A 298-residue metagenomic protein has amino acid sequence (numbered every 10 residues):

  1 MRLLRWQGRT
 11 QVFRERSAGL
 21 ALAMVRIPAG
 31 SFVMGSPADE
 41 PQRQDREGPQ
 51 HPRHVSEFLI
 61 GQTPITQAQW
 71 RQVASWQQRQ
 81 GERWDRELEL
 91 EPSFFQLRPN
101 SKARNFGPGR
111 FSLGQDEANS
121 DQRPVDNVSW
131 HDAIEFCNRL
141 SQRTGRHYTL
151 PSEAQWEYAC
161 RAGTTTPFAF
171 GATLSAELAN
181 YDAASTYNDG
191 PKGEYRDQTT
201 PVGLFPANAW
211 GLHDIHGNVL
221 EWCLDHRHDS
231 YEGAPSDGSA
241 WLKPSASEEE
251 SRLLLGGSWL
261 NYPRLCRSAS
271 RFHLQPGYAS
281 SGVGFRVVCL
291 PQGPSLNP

Functional and structural regions predicted by a protein language model:
R2-R26: GGW-centered surface loops in extracellular recognition modules
S17, R161, A209, I215: Short, ordered coil/turn segments that flank beta-strands lining enzyme active or ligand-binding pockets
M24, M34, I60, I215-H216: Methionine-biased hydrophobic packing positions in alpha-helices, especially within tandem helical repeat solenoids
R26, P52, P124, P167-A169 (+4 more regions): Conserved beta-strand positions that form and line the central face of beta-propeller blades
S31, S36-Q42, R53-L178, T186-N188 (+2 more regions): Active-site microenvironments of metalloenzymes and redox enzymes
E40-R53, L174-A176, D189-T199, I215-P298: Surface-exposed recognition segments
D121-P124, A207, R271-P276: Active-site rim elements
T199-D214: Cytochrome P450 C-terminal beta-domain/meander region
